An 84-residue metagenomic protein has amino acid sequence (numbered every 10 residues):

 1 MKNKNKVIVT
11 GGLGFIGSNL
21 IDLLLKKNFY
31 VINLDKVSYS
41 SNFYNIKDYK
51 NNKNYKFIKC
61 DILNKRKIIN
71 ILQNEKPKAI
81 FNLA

Functional and structural regions predicted by a protein language model:
M1-A84: N-terminal Rossmann-like NAD(P)+-binding domain of SDR-like oxidoreductases, especially those catalyzing
